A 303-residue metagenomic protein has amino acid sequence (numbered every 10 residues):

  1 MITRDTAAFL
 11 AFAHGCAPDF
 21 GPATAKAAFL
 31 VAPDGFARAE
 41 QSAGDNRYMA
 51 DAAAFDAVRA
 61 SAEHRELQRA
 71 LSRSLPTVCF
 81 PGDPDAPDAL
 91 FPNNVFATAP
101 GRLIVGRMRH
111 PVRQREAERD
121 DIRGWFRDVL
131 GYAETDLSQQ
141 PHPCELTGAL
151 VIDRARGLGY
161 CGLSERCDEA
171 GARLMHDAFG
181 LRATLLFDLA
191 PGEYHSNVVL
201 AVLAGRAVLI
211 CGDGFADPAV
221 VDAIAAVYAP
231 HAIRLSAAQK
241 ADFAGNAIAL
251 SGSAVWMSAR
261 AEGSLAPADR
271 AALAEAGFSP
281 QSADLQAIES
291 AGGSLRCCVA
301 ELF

Functional and structural regions predicted by a protein language model:
M1-F303: The feature marks the mature, well-folded catalytic cores of soluble enzymes
